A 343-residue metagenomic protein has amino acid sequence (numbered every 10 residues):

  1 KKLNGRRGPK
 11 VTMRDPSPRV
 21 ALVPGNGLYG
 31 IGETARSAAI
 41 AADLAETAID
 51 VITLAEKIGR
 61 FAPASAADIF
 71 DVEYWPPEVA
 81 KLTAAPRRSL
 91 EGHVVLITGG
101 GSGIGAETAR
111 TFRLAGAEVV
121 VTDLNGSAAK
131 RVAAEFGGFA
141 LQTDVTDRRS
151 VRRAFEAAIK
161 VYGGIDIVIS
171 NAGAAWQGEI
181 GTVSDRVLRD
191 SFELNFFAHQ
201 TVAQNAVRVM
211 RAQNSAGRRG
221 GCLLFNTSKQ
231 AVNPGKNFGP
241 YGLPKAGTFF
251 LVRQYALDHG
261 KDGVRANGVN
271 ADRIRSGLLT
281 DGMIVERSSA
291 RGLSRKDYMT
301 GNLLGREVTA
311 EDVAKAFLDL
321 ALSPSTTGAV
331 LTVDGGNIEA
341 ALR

Functional and structural regions predicted by a protein language model:
H93-E118: Canonical Rossmann dinucleotide-binding motif of NAD(H)/NADP(H)-dependent dehydrogenases/reductases, specifically
I169, G260, R265, S325-A329: Short, small/polar-rich loop/turn modules that mediate ligand/substrate recognition or access, typified
E179-I180, S184-F192: Substrate-binding pocket helix/loop in short-chain dehydrogenase/reductase
A203, P244, V252: Active-site helix of classical SDR
R208, L257-D258: Alpha-helical segment proximal to the catalytic Tyr-Lys
S228: Residue(s) in the substrate-gating loop at a strand-loop-helix junction that position the organic substrate next
R306-V333, I338: C-terminal substrate-recognition "lid" of short-chain dehydrogenase/reductases
